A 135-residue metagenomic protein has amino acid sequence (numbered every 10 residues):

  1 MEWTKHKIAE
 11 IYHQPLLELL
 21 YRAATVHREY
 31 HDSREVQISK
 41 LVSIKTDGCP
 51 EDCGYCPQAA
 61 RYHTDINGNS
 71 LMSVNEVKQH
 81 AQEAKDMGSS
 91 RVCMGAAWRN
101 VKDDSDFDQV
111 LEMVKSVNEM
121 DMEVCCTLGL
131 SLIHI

Functional and structural regions predicted by a protein language model:
M1-Y55: Flexible, acidic/Gly-rich N-terminal and inter-domain linker regions that tether and position cofactor-handling modules
V36-K40, V92, V124-C126: Hydrophobic faces of well-ordered beta-strands that scaffold small-molecule active sites in alpha/beta enzyme cores
L41-S43, A97-R99, T127-S131: Active-site beta-loop-alpha junctions enriched in small/polar residues
G48, M72-E76, S105-Q109: Short secondary-structure boundary/capping elements
A60-A96, E112: Conserved alpha-helical substructure of the radical SAM core
D104-T127: Alpha-helix-loop-beta-strand connector modules within alpha/beta enzyme cores
H134-I135: Conserved small/polar residues in nucleotide/adenosyl-binding loops
